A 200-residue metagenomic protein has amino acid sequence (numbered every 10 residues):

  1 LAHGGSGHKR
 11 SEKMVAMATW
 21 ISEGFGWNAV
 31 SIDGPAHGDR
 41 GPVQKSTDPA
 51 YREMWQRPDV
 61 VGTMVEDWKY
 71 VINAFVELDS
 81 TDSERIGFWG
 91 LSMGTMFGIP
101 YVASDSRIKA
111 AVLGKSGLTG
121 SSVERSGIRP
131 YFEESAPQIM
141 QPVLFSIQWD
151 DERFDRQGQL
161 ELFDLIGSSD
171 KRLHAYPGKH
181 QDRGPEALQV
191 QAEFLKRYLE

Functional and structural regions predicted by a protein language model:
L1-G4: Short beta-strand element of the alpha/beta-hydrolase
S11-I32, G41: Short amphipathic alpha-helix adjacent to the substrate-entry channel of hydrolases
S11-K13, R40-V43, V123-E124, R156: Conserved catalytic-core motifs of eukaryotic protein kinase domains, centered on the activation segment
I32-P42, S116, G178: Active-site loop/turn elements of alpha/beta-hydrolase fold enzymes, especially the short glycine-/histidine-rich
Q44-D79: Alpha/beta-hydrolase active-site loop
E66-F132, Q138: Primarily recognizes the serine-hydrolase "nucleophile elbow" in alpha/beta-hydrolase and SGNH/GDSL folds
S121-A175: The feature captures the conserved acid-bearing segment of alpha/beta-hydrolase catalytic domains
S168-E200: C-terminal catalytic histidine-bearing segment of alpha/beta-hydrolase fold enzymes
